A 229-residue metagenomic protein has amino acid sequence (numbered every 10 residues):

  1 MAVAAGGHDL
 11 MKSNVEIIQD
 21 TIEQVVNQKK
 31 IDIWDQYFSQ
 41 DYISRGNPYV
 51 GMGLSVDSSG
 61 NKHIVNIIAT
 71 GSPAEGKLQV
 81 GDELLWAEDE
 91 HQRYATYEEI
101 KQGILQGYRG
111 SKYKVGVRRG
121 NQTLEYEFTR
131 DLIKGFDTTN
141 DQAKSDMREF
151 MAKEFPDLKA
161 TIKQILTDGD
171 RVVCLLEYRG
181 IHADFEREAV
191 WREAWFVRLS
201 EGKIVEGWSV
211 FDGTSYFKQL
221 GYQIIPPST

Functional and structural regions predicted by a protein language model:
M1-Q36, Q40, K62, E98-I100 (+2 more regions): Short, low-complexity N-terminal intrinsically disordered segments enriched in polar/charged residues
V3-K12, R148-T229: A beta-strand edge to alpha-helix "cap/lid" segment located at domain peripheries
I22-K29, G46-I67, G103-I104, K114 (+1 more regions): PDZ/PDZ-like peptide-tail recognition elements
Q28-P48, K77-Q79, Q142, G202: Short, well-ordered alpha-helical segments enriched in acidic and aromatic residues
Q40-Y49, F136-E154: Short solvent-exposed beta->alpha transition segments
Y49-W86, E90-R93: PDZ/PDZ-like domain segments forming the peptide/carboxylate-binding groove, activating on the N-terminal beta-strands
Q92, D131-L132, F211-S215: A short acidic/small-residue loop/turn micro-motif
K101-D141: PDZ-domain C-terminal substructure recognizer with occasional recognition of PDZ-binding tails
